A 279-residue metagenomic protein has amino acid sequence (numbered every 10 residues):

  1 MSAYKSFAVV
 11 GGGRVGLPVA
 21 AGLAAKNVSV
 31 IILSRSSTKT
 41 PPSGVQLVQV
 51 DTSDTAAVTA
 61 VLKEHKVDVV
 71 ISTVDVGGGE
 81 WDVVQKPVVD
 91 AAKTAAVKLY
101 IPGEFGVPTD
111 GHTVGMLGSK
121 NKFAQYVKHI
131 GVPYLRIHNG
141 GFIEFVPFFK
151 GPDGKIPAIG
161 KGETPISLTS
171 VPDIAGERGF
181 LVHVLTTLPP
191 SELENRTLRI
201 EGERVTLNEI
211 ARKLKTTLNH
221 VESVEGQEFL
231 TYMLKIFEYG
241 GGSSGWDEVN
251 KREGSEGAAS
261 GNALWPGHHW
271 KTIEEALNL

Functional and structural regions predicted by a protein language model:
S2-V45, V50-T55, G78-E80, A95 (+3 more regions): Oxidoreductase cofactor-interface core, primarily capturing Rossmann-like NAD(P)-dependent enzymes
T55-A56, K86: Structural motif corresponding to alpha-helix initiation and N-cap regions
T59: Substrate-binding cleft of extracellular glycoside hydrolase catalytic domains
L62-Y100, G115-Y126: NAD(P)-cofactor binding segment of oxidoreductase domains
T73, G103, G140: Conserved residues at the C-terminal ends of beta-strands
E80-V84, G111-H112, E248-K251: Glycine/threonine-rich flexible loop motifs
I101-P102, R199: Structural signature of the Rossmann-like NAD(P)-dependent dehydrogenase/reductase core
L193, V221-L279: A hydrophobic C-terminal alpha-helical subdomain
